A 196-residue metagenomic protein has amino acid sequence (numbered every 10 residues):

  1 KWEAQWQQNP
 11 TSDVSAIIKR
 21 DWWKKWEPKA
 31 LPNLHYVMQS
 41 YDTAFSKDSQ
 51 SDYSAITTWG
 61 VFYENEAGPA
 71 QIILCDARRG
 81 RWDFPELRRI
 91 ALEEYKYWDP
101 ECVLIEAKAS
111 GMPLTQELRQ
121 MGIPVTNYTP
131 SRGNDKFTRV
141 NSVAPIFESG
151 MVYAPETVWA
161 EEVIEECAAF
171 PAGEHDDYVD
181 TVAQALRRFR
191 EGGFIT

Functional and structural regions predicted by a protein language model:
K1-T43: ATPase catalytic-site recognition across NTP-hydrolyzing enzymes
Q8-T11, Y178, L186: Helicase-core coupling region on the C-terminal RecA-like lobe
N9-I17, A55, F62-F170: Mg2+-dependent endonuclease catalytic cores in nucleic-acid-processing enzymes, primarily RNase H-like
S15, A185-T196: Acidic two-metal-ion nuclease catalytic site recognized across multiple nuclease folds, prominently DnaQ/RNase D-T
Y41-S54: An active-site-proximal beta-strand-loop segment
A169-E174, R187: C-terminal interaction surface of TIR/SEFIR-family domains
